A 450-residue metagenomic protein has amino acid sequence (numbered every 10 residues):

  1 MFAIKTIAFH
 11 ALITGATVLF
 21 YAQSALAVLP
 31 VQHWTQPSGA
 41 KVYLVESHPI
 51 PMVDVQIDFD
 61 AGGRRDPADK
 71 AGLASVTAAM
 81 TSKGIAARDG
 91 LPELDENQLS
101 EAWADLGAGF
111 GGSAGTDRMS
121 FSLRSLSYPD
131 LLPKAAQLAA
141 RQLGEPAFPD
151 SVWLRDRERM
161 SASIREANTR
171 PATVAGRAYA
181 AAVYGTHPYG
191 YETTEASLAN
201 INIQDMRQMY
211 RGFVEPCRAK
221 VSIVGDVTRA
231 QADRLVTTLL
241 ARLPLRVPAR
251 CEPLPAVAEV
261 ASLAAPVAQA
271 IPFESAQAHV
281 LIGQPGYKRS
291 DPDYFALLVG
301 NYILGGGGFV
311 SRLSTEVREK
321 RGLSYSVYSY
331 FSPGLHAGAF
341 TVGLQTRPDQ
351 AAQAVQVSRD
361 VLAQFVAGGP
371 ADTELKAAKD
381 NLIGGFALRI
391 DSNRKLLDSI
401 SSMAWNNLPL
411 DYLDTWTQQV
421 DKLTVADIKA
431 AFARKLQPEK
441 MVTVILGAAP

Functional and structural regions predicted by a protein language model:
I4, Q98-M209, K376-R394, D398: Acidic/histidine-enriched segments that form metal/cofactor-coordinating and catalytic pocket/exosite environments
A27-W34, S100, A180-A219, C251-E259 (+2 more regions): Histidine-acidic residue clusters that define the catalytic metal-binding segment of zinc metallopeptidase domains
L29-V31, Q56-L123, P188-E192, G308-L323: M16/MPP (pitrilysin/insulinase) zinc-metallopeptidase core fold and M16-derived inactive scaffolds
G63, G109, L281-P285, G305-T346: A structural supersecondary motif
A86-E93, L123-R157, G307, Y328 (+1 more regions): M16/insulysin-pitrilysin zinc metalloprotease superfamily fold
A172, R177, I203-L239, K440-M441: Non-catalytic, conformational "gating/processing" segments within enzyme and secreted inhibitor domains
T186-G190, K220-S290, I445-P450: An aromatic/glycine/proline-enriched structural segment found at the starts of mature extracellular/organellar domains
K220-G225, A261, L344, K376-P450: C-terminal regions of mature proteins
